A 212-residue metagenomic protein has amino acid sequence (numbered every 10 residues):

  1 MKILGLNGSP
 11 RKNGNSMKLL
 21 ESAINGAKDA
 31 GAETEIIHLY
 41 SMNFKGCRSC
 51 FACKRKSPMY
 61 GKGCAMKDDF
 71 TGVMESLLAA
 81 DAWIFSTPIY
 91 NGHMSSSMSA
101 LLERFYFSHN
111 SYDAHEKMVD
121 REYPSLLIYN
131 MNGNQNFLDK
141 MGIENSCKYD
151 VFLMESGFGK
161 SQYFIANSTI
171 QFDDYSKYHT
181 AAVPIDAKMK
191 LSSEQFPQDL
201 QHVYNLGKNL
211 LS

Functional and structural regions predicted by a protein language model:
M1-A114, A182-S212: N-terminal beta1-alpha1-beta2 submodule of the flavodoxin-like/Rossmannoid cofactor-binding fold
F44, S161-K177: Short, solvent-exposed beta-strand-terminating loops
C47-C50, L138-K140, D173-Y178: Short aromatic-enriched loop/helix-cap "lid" or pocket-rim segments at secondary-structure transitions that line
Y90-G92, G133-N134, I170: Short, catalytically relevant binding-site loops at active-site mouths
S96-S97, H109-I165: Short, glycine-/small-residue-rich phosphate/pyrophosphate-handling segment
Q135, Q162, Q171, Q195-Q201: Residue-identity detector for glutamine
G157, S176-I185: The feature marks non-catalytic terminal segments
